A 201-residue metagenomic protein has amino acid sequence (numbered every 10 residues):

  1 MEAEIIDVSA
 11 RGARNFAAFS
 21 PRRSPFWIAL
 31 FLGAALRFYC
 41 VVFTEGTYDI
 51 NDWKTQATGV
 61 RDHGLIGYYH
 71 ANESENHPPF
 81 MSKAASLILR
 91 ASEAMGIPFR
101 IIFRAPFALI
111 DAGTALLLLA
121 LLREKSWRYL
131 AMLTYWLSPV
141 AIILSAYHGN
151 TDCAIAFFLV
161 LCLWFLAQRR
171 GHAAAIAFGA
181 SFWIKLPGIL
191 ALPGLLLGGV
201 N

Functional and structural regions predicted by a protein language model:
E4-I5, R11-A18, L190-N201: Perimembrane helix-loop-helix junctions
P21-K54, L65, A108, P139: Transmembrane signal-anchor helices characteristic of membrane glycosylation enzymes that use polyprenol
G33, R128-V160, W164, F178-P187: Membrane-embedded helix bundles of polyisoprenyl
D49-N76, F80-K83, L87-A94: Extracytosolic helix-loop segments that constitute the early lumenal/periplasmic catalytic or substrate-binding loops
E73, H77, I88, P98-L109 (+3 more regions): Membrane-embedded glycan-lipid processing machinery
I97, L118-P139, R169-A173: Transmembrane-helix signature of polytopic, membrane-embedded enzymes that assemble or transfer cell-envelope glycans
I101-K125: Transmembrane-helix motifs of polytopic, lipid-linked glycan transferases
L116-A120, A154-G171: Specific aromatic-rich, kink-prone transmembrane helix
